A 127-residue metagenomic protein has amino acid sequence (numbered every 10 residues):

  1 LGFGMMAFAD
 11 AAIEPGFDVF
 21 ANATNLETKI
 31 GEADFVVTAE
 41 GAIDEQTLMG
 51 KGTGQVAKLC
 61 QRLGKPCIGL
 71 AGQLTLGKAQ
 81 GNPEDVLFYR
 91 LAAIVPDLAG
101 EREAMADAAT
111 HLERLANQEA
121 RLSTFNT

Functional and structural regions predicted by a protein language model:
L1-T127: N-terminal loops that bind phosphate or other acidic moieties and the adjacent beta-alpha structural core
